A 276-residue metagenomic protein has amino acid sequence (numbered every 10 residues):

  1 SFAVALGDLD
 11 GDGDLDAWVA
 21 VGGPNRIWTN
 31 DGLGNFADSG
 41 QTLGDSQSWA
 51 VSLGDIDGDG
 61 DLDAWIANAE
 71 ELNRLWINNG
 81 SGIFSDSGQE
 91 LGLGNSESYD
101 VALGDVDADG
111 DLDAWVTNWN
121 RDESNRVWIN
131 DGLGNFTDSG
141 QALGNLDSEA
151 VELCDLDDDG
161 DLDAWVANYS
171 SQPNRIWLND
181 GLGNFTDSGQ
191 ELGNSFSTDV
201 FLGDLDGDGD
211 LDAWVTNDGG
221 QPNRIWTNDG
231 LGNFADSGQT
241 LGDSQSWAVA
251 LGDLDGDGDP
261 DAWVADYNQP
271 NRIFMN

Functional and structural regions predicted by a protein language model:
S1-A17, D259-V264, Q269-N276: Low-complexity/repetitive intrinsically disordered segments
F2-L9, W49-I56, E90, Y99-A108 (+3 more regions): Beta-propeller blade termini
L15-V21, L62-N68, A114-N118, A164-N168 (+2 more regions): Hydrophobic beta-strand segments that make up the repeating blades of beta-propeller and related beta-repeat
V21-G23, A69-E71, G80, A108 (+4 more regions): Short loop/turn segments that connect beta-strands within the blades of beta-propeller domains, predominantly WD40
P24-W28, L72-W76, S124-W128, P173-W177 (+2 more regions): A short loop-to-beta-strand structural motif that recurs across blades of beta-propeller domains
T29-S46, I77-S96, W128-L146, L178-F196 (+2 more regions): Blade-edge motifs of beta-propeller repeat domains
Q47, E97, E123, D147 (+5 more regions): Beta-rich catalytic cores
